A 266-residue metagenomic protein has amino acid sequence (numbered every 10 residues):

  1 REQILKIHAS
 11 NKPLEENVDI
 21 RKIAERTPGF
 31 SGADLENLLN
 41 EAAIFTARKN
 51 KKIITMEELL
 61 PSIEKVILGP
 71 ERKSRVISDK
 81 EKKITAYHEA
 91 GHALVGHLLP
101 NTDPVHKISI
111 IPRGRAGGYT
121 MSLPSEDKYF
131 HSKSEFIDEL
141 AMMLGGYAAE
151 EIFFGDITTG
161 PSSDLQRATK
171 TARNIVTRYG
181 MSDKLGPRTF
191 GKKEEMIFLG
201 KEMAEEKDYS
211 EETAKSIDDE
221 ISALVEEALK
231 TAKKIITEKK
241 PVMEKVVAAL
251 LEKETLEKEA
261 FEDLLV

Functional and structural regions predicted by a protein language model:
R1-E2, E25, K52, E57-P61 (+6 more regions): Generic detector of short, locally flexible boundary/turn motifs and exposed helical patches
E2-L60, G69-P70, S74, M143-E151 (+2 more regions): Conserved C-terminal "switch" segment of AAA+ ATPases
D34, G91-H92: Short hydrophobic/aromatic residue motifs in ordered secondary structure
L60-I63, G114-A116: Short, conserved phosphate-binding/catalytic loop or strand-edge motifs used in phosphoryl-/nucleotidyl-transfer
S74-I84: Short pre-active-site segment immediately N-terminal to the catalytic Zn-binding motif
K82-Y87, A93-V266: Soluble catalytic regions of large protease machineries
